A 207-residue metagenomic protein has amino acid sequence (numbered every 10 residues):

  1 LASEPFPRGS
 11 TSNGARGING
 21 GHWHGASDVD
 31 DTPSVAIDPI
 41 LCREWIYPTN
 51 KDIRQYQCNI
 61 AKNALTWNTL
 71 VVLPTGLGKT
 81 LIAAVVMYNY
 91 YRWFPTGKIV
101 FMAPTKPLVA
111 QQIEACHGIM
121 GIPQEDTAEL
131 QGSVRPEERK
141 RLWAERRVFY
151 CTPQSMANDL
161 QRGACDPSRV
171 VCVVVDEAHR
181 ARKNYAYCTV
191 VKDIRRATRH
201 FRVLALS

Functional and structural regions predicted by a protein language model:
L1-I37: Intrinsically disordered, low-complexity accessory regions that flank the conserved helicase/ATPase core of eukaryotic
D28-V72: Conserved pre-motif I regulatory segment
C58, K62-T69, L77-P95, A115 (+1 more regions): Walker A/P-loop NTP-binding motif
V72-P74, M102-A103: Residues at the beta-strand->loop junction immediately N-terminal to the Walker
T80-I82, T96-G118: Conserved Walker A/P-loop ATP-binding site and its immediately adjacent core in helicase/helicase-like ATPase domains
K98-V100, I113, G121-V134: Conserved RecA-like helicase motor-core motifs
P136-F149: Conserved motor-coupling elements within RecA-like helicase/translocase cores
P153-A157, G163-A205: SF2 helicase catalytic motif II
